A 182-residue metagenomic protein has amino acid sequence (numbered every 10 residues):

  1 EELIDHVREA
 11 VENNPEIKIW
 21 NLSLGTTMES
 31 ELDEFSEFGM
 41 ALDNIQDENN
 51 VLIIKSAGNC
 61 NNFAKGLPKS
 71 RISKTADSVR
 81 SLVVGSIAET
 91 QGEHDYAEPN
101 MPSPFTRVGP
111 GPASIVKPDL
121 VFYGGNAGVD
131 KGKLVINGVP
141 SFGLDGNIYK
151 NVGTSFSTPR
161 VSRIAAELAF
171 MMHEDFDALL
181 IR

Functional and structural regions predicted by a protein language model:
E1, E48-N50, D77-R80, P110-K117 (+2 more regions): Subtilisin-like serine protease catalytic core
E1-R80, D145-V152, F156-T158: Substrate-binding/access-modulating region of protease and related hydrolase catalytic domains
V11, Q46, G92, F122-G128 (+1 more regions): Structural signal for hydrophobic packing residues in well-ordered secondary-structure cores of soluble enzyme domains
V51-I54, V84, V161, I181: Hydrophobic aliphatic residue packing
R71-R163: Extracellular S/T/G-rich loop segment that most often corresponds to the catalytic His/Ser-adjacent loop
V152-I181: P-loop NTPase catalytic cores that bind/hydrolyze ATP
